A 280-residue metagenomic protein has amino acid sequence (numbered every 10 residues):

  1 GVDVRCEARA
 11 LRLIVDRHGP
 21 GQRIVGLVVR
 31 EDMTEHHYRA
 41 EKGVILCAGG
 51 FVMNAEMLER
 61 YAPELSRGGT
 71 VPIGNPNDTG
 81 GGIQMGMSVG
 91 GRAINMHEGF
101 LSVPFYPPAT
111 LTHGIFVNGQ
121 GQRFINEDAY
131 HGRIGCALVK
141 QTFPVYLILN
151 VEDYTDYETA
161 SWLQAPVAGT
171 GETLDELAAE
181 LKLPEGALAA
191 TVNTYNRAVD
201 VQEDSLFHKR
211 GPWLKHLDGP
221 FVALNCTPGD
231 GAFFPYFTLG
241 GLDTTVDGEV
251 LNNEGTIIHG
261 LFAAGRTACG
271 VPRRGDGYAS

Functional and structural regions predicted by a protein language model:
G1-S280: Residues forming the flavin
